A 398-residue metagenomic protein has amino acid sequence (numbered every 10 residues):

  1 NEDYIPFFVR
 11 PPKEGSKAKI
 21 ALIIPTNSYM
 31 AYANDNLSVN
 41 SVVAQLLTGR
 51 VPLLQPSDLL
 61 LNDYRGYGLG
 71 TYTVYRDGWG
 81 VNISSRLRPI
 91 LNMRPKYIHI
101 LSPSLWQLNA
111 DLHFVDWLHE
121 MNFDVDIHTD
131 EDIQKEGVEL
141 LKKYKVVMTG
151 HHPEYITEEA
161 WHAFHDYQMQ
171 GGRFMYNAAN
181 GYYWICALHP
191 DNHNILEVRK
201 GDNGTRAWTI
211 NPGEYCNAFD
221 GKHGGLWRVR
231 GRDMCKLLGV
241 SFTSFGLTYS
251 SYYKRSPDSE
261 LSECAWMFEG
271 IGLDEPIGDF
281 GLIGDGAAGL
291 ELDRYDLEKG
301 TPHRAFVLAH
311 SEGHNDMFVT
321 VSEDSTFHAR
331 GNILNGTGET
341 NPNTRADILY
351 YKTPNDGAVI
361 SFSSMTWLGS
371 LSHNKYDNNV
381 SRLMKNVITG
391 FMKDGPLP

Functional and structural regions predicted by a protein language model:
N1-V9: Ligand-binding face of N-terminal immunoglobulin V-set domains in extracellular IgSF glycoproteins
P6, K19-A21, W117, D124-D126 (+4 more regions): Beta-sheet entry/capping signal
F8-L140, P396: Aromatic-Pro/Gly-enriched surface loop or interdomain linker that acts as a lid/target-recognition segment
P12-K17, L118-H119, E139-K142, Q168-Q170 (+2 more regions): Extracellular/periplasmic catalytic domains that process cell-envelope and extracellular macromolecules
K13, T26-Y29, D124, P153 (+4 more regions): Short loop/turn segments at secondary-structure transitions that flank enzyme active sites
N36-N40, A163-H165, W184, L188-K200: Short secondary-structure boundary/capping segments
P103-P190, G369-L371: Helical hinge/lid and interdomain linker segments adjacent to catalytic or ligand-binding clefts that mediate domain
D191-N386, G390-F391: Glycine-rich, aromatic-lined ligand/substrate-binding cores of catalytic and carbohydrate-binding domains
